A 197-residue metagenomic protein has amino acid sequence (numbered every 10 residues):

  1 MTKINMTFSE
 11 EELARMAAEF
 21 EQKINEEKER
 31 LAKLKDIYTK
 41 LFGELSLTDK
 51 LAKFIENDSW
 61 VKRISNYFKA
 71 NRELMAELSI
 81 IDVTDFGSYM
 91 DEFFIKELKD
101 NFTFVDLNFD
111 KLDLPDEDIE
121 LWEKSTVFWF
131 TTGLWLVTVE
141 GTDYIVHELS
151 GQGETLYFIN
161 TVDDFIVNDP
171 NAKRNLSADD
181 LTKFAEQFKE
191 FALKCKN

Functional and structural regions predicted by a protein language model:
T2-S9: Acidic, low-complexity intrinsically disordered segments
S9-E12, M16: Surface positions of alpha-helical coiled-coils, especially the charged/polar e/g heptad sites that form inter-helical
E12, N25-E27, A32, L47 (+7 more regions): Intrinsically disordered, low-complexity regions enriched in serine, threonine, proline and polar/charged residues
M16-A52, N57-R63, N71-L74: Contiguous, amphipathic alpha-helical segments that mediate oligomerization or scaffolding in large protein assemblies
K62-A172: Acidic, low-complexity, intrinsically disordered interaction modules
G153-N197: Ampiphathic alpha-helical segments that act as solvent-exposed interaction surfaces
